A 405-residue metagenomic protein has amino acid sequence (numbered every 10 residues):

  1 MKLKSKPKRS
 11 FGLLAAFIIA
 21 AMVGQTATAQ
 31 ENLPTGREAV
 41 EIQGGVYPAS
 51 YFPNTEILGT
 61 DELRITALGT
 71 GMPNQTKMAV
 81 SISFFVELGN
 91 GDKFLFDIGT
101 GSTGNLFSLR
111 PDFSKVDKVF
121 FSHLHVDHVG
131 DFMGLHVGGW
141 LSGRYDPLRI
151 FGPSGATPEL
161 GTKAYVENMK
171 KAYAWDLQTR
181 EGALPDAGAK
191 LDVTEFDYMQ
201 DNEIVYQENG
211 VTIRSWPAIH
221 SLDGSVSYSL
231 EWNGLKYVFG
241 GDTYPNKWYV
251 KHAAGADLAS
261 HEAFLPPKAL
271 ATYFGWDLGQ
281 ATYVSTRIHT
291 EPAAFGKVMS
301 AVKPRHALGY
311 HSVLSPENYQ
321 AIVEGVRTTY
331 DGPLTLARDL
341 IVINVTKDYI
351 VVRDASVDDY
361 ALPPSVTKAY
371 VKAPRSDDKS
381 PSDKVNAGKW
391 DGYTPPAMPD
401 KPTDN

Functional and structural regions predicted by a protein language model:
K2, A29-Y237, Q320-I350, T367-A369 (+1 more regions): Binuclear metal-dependent hydrolase catalytic cores
K2-L14: Bacterial N-terminal signal peptides that target proteins for export
G12-M22: Bacterial N-terminal signal peptides
G24-A27: Juxtamembrane cytosolic interface motif at the C-terminal end of transmembrane helices
Q30-E31, S227, N233-K236, Y244-I341: Cap/insert and terminal regions of metallo-dependent hydrolase folds
V352-V366: A polyampholytic, Gly/Pro-enriched intrinsically disordered region
K372-S376: Protein-protein interaction and targeting regions used for scaffolding, dimerization, and localization
